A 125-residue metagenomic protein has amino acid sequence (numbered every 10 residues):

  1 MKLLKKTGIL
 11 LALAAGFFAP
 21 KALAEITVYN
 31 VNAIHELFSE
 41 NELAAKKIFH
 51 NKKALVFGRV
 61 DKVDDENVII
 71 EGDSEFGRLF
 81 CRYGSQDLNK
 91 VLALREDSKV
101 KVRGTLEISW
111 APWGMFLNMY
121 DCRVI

Functional and structural regions predicted by a protein language model:
M1-I9: Bacterial N-terminal signal peptides that target proteins for export
L4, G16, E40-E42: Generic, low-specificity signal for short hydrophobic/alpha-helical stretches with a mild N-terminal bias, encompassing
G8-G16: Bacterial N-terminal signal peptides
A22-I125: OB-fold and OB-like single-stranded nucleic-acid-recognition modules and their adjacent interaction interfaces
